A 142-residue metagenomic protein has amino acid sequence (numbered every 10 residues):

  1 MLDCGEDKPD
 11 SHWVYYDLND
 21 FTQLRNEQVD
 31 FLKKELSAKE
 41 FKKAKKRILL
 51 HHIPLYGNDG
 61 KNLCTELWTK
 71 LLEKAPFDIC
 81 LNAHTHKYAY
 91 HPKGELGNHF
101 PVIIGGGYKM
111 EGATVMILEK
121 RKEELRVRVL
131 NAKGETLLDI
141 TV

Functional and structural regions predicted by a protein language model:
M1-D7, I48-H52, P101-G107: Active-site-proximal beta-strand elements of phosphoester/diester hydrolases
L2, L32, L49-H52, H84 (+1 more regions): Divalent metal-coordination and catalytic microenvironments
E6-R25, K39-N82: Active-site-proximal segments of metal-dependent phosphoesterases and phosphodiesterases across multiple
K8, Y56-G57, E111, G134-T136: Flexible, glycine-rich phosphate/dinucleotide-binding loops and adjacent beta-alpha linkers at cofactor/substrate
D10-V14, T114, E135-V142: A short, polar/proline- and glycine-enriched secondary-structure boundary/capping micro-motif
E27-K34, L67: Extracytoplasmic/secreted proteins, especially bacterial periplasmic and envelope-associated proteins
D59-E123: Conserved beta-sheet core of the metallophosphoesterase superfamily
E119-V142: A short C-terminal boundary segment appended to hydrolase-like catalytic domains
